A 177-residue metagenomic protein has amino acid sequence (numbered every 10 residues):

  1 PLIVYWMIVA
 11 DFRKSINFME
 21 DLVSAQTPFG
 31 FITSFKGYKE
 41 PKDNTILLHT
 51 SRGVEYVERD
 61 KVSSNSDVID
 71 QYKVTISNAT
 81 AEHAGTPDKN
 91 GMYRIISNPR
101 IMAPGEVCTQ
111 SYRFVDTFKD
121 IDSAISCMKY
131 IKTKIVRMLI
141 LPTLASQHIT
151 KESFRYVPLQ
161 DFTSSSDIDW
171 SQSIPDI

Functional and structural regions predicted by a protein language model:
P1-D176: C-terminal substrate-recognition regions of SAM-dependent nucleic acid methyltransferases
